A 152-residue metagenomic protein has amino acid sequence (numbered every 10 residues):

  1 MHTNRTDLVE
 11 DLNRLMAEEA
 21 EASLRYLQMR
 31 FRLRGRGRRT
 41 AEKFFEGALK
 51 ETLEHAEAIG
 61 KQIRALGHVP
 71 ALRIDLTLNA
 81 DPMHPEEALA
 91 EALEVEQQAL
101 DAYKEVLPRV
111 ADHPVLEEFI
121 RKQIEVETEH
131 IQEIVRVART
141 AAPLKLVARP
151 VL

Functional and structural regions predicted by a protein language model:
M1-L152: Iron-associated oxidoreductase/ferritin-like identity signal
